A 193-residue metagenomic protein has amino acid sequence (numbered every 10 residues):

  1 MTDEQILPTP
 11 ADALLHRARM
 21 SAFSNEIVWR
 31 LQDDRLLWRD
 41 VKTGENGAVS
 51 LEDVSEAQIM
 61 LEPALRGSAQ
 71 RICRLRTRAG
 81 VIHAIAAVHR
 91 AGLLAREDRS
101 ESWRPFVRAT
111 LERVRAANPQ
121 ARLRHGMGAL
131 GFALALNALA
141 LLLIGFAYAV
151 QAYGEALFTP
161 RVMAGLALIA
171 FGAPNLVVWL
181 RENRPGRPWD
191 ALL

Functional and structural regions predicted by a protein language model:
M1-W29: Anionic N-terminal interaction surfaces
T2-Q5, E101-L193: Eukaryotic intrinsically disordered, low-complexity regulatory linkers and tails enriched in Ser/Thr/Pro
A13-R17, S55-L61, Q120-L123: Short secondary-structure junctions
I27-Q32, R74-R76: Short, exposed beta-strand/loop patches in secreted or surface proteins that constitute
Q32-W38, N46-A64: Phosphoinositide-dependent membrane-docking surfaces
E45-V49, V81-A84: Short beta-strand segments
S68-R74: Short aromatic-glycine-enriched beta-strand elements
R74-P105: Canonical phosphoinositide-binding patch of PH/PH-like domains
